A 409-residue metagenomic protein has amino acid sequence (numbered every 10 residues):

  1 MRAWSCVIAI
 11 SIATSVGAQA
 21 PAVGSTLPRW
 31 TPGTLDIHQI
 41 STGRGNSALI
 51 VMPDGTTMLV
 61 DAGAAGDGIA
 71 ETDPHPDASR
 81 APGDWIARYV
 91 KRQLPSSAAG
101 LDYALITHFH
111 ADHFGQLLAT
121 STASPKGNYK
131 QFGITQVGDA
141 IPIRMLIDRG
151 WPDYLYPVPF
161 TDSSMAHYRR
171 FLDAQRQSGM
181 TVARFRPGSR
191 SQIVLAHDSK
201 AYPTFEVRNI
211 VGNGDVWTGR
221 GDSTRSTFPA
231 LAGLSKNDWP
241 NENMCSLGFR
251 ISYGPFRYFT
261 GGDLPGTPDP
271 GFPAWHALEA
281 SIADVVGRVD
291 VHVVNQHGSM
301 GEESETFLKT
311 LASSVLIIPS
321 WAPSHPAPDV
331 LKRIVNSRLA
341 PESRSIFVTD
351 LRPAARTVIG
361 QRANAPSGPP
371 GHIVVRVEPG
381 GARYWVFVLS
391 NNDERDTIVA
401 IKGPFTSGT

Functional and structural regions predicted by a protein language model:
S5-S15: Bacterial N-terminal signal peptides
A20-D36, T42, A78, Y89-R92 (+4 more regions): Flexible, acidic/histidine-containing loops and adjacent segments that form or flank the divalent-metal
Q39-I40, L59-D61, F259-G261, V293: Short hydrophobic beta-strand that contains or immediately precedes a catalytic carboxylate
G43, A65, H110-D112, W151-D153 (+4 more regions): Catalytic metal-binding/acid-base residues of hydrolase active sites
N46, D54-T56, G254-Y258: Short acidic/polar mixed-charge low-complexity motifs
P53-M58, A64-I147, S281-S299, T310-I317: Active-site metal-binding motif and surrounding structural segment of the metallo-beta-lactamase
P270-P273, A277-H372: Long, structured stretches of catalytic cores involved in phosphate-ester chemistry, encompassing
